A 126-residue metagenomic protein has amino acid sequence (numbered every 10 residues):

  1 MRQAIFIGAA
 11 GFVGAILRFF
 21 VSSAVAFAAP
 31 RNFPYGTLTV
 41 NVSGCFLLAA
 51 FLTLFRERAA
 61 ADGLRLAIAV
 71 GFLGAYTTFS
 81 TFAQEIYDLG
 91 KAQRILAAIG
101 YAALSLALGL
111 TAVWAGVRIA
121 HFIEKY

Functional and structural regions predicted by a protein language model:
M1-Y126: Membrane-interface helix-loop junctions in multi-pass transporters/channels
